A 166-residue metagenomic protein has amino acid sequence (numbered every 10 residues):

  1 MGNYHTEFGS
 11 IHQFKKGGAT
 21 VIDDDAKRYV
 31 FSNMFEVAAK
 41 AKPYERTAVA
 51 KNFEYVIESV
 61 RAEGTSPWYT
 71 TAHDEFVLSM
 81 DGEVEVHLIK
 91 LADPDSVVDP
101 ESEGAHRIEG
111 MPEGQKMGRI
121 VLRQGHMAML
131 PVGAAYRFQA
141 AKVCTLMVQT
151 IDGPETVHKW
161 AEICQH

Functional and structural regions predicted by a protein language model:
M1-S59, T65-P67, I163-H166: A short, N-terminal "cap"/entry segment at the start of jelly-roll beta-barrel domains of the cupin/DSBH fold
V56-H73, K90-P94: Conserved short histidine dyad/triad with adjacent acidic residue
S59, L88-K90, A140, T150: Residue-level recognition of conserved beta-strand positions in structured domain cores
P67-Y69, D74-S79, R119-I120, A128: His/acidic/aromatic-lined binding-pocket segments of jelly-roll/cupin-type domains and related regulatory beta-sandwich
A72-M111: Glycine- and acidic-residue-biased ligand/ion/polar-headgroup-sensing regions
E113-K116: Short alpha-helix capping/helix-loop boundary micro-motifs
R119-K142, Q149-I151: Conserved metal-binding segment of the jelly-roll/cupin
P154-H166: Short peripheral tails and domain-boundary helices/loops at the edges of structured domains
